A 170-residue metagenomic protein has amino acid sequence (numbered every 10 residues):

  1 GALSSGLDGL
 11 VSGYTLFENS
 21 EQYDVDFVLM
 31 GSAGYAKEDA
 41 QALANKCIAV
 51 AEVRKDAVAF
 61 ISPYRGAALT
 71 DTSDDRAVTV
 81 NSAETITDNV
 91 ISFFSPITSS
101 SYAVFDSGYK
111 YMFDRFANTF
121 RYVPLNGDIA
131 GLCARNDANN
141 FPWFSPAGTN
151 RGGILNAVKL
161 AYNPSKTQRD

Functional and structural regions predicted by a protein language model:
G1-D170: A glycine- and small-residue-enriched flexible loop/hinge signal that marks low-structured segments
